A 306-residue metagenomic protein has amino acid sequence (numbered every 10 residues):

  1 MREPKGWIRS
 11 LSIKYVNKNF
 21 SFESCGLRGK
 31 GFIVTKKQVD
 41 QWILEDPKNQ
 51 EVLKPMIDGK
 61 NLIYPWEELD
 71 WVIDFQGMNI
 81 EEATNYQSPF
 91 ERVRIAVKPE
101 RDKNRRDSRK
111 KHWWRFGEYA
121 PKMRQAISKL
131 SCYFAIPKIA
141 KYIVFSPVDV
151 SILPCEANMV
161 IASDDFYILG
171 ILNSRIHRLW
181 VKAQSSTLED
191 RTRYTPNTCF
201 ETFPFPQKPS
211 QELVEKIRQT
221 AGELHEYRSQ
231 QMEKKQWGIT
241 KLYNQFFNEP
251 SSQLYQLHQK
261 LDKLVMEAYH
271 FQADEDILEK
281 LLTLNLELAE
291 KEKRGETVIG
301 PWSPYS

Functional and structural regions predicted by a protein language model:
R2-S306: S-adenosyl-L-methionine
